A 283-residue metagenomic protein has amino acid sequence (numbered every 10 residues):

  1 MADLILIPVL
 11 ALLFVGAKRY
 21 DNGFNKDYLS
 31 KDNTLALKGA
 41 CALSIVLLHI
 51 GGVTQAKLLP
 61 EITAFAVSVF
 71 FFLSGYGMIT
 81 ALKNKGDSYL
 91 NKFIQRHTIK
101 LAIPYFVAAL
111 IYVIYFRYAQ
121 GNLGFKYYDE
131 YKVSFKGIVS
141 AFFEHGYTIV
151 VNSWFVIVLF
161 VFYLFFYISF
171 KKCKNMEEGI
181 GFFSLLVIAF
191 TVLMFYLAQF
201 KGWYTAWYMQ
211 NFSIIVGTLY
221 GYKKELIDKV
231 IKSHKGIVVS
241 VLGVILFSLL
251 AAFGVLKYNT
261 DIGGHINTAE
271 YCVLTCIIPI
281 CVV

Functional and structural regions predicted by a protein language model:
M1-A189: Membrane-cytosol interface segments of multi-pass membrane proteins, especially ER/Golgi lipid-handling enzymes
M1-P8, N25-K26, M194-Y196, F200 (+1 more regions): Alpha-helical transmembrane segments and terminal signal-anchor/GPI-anchor hydrophobic tails, characterized by long
